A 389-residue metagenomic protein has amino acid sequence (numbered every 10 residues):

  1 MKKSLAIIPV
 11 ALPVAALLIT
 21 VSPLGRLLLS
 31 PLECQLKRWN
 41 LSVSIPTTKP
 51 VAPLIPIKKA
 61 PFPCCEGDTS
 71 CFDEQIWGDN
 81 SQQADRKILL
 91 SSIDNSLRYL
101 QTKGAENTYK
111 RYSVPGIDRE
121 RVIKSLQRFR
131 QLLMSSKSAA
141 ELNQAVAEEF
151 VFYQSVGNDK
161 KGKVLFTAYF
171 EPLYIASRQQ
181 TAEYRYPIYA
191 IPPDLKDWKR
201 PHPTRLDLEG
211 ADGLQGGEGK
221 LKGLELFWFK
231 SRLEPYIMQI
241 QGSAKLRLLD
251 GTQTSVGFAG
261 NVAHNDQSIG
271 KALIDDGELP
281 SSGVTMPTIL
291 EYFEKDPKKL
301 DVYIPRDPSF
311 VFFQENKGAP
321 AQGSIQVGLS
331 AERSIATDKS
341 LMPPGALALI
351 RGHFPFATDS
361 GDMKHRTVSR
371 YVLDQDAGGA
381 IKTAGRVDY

Functional and structural regions predicted by a protein language model:
M1-S4: Positively charged n-region of N-terminal signal peptides that target proteins for export
P9-P23: Hydrophobic membrane-insertion alpha-helices, especially the h-region of bacterial N-terminal signal peptides
P13-A16, E33, R86-S92, T383: Generic hydrophobic/packing signal
V21-S44: Signal peptide processing junction and immediate N-terminal pro/mature segment of secreted/exported proteins
I45, K49-K317, G323-V327: Secretory/export targeting leaders with adjacent low-complexity proregions
K317-Y389: C-terminal soluble interaction/assembly domains
